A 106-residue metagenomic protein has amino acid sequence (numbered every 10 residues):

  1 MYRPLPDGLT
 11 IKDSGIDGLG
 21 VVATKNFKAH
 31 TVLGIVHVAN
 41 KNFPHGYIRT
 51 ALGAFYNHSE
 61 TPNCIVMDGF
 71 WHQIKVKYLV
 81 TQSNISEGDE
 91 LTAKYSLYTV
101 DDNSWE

Functional and structural regions predicted by a protein language model:
M1-E106: Conserved catalytic SET/PR domain of SAM-dependent protein methyltransferases, capturing the structural core that binds
